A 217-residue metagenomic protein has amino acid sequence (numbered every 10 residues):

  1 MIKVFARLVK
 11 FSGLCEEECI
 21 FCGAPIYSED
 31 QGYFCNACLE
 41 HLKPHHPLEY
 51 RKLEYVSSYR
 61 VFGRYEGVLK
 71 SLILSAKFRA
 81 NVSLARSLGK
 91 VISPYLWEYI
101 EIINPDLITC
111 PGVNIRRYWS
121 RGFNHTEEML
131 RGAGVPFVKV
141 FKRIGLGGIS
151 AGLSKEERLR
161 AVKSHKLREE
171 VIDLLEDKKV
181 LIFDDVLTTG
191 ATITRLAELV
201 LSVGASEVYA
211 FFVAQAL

Functional and structural regions predicted by a protein language model:
M1-L217: Glycine-rich phosphate/pyrophosphate-handling loop used in enzymes and phosphotransfer proteins
